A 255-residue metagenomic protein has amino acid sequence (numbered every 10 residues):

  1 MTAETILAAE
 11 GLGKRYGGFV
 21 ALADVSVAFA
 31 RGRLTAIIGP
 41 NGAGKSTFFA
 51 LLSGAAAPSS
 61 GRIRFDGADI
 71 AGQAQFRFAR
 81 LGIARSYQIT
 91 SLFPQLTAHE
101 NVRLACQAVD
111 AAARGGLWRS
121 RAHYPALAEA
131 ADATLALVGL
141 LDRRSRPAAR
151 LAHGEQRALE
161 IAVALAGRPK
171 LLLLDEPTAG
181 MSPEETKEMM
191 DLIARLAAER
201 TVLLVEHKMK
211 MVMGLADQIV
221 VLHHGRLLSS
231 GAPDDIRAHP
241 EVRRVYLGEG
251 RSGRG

Functional and structural regions predicted by a protein language model:
T2-G255: Glycine-rich phosphate-binding loops of nucleotide-dependent enzymes
